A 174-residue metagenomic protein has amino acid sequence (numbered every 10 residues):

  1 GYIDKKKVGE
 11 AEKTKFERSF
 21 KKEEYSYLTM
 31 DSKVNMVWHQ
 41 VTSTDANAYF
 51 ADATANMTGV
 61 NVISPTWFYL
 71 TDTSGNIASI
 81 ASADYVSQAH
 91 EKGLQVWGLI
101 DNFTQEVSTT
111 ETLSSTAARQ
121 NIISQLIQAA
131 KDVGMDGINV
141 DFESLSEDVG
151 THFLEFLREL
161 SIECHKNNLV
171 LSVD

Functional and structural regions predicted by a protein language model:
G1-S26: Boundary regions of SH3-family modules and the immediately adjacent low-complexity/disordered segments in eukaryotic
E23-M30, D52-A55: Short boundary motifs at domain starts and secondary-structure transition points
D31-Q40, Y69-D174: Chitinase-like catalytic core of GlcNAc-active glycosidases
T42-N47: Short gly/ser/thr-rich secondary-structure transition/capping motifs
A55-N56, K131: Non-catalytic positions within long, well-ordered alpha-helices that form the structural scaffold/packing of enzyme
